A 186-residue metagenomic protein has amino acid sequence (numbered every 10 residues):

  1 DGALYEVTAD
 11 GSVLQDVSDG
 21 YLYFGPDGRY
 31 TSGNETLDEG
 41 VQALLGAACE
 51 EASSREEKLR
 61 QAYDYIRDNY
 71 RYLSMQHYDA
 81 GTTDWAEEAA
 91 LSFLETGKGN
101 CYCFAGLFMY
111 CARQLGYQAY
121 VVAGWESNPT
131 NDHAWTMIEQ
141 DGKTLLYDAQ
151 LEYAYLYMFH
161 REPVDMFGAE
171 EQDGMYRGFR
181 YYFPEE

Functional and structural regions predicted by a protein language model:
D1-A43, Y78-D79, V122-D132, T136-D141 (+2 more regions): Extracellular adhesion/carbohydrate-binding repeat motifs centered on closely spaced tryptophans
Y5, Y23, Y63-Y65, Y70-Y72 (+1 more regions): Aromatic side chains
L37-F93: Secondary-structure boundary elements
K58-A62, G97-A112: Active-site nucleophilic cysteine motif
C103-F167: Hydrophobic/aromatic-rich core segments of domains that either
F159-E186: Low-complexity, Gly/Ser/Thr/Pro-rich intrinsically disordered linker/tail segments
